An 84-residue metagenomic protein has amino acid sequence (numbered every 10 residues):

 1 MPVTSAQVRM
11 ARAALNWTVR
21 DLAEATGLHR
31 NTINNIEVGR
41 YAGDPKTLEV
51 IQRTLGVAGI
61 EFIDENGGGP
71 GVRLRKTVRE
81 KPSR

Functional and structural regions predicted by a protein language model:
M1-V3: A detector for short, charged/polar N-terminal pre-domain segments
A6-D21, T77-P82: Short basic helix-loop element that most often maps to the first helix and adjoining turn of HTH DNA-binding modules
V8, L22-A23, I33-I36: Conserved hydrophobic/aromatic packing and binding residues within compact polymer-binding modules
A13, E24, G56: Short polybasic/polar patches that bind polyanions
G27, K46-I63: DNA major-groove recognition helix of helix-turn-helix/homeodomain DNA-binding modules
G27-G43: Recognition helix of helix-turn-helix/homeodomain-like DNA-binding domains that insert into the DNA major groove
I60-R84: Helix-turn-helix/homeodomain-like alpha-helical modules used for DNA recognition and transcription-factor dimerization
